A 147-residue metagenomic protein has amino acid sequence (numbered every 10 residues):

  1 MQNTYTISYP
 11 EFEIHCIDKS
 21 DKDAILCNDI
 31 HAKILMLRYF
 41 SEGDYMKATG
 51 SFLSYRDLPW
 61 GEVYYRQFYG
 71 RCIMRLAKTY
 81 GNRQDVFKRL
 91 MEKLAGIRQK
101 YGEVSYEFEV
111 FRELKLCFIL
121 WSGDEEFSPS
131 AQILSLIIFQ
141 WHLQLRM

Functional and structural regions predicted by a protein language model:
M1-E11, R98-S122: Amphipathic, interaction-prone secondary-structure segments
N3-I34, W121-R146: Intrinsically disordered, low-complexity regulatory segments enriched in Ser/Thr/Pro and charged residues
T6-E13, A48-R66: Short, compositionally biased low-complexity segments
F12, F40, F52, F68 (+5 more regions): Phenylalanine-focused residue identity feature
S20-R56: A glycine-rich, hydrophobic loop/mini-helix early in the fold
K22, L26, A77, V104 (+1 more regions): Short, charged/polar micro-motifs that form catalytic or ligand-binding hotspots
L58-V104: Negatively charged, low-complexity tracts enriched in Asp/Glu with abundant Ser/Thr
